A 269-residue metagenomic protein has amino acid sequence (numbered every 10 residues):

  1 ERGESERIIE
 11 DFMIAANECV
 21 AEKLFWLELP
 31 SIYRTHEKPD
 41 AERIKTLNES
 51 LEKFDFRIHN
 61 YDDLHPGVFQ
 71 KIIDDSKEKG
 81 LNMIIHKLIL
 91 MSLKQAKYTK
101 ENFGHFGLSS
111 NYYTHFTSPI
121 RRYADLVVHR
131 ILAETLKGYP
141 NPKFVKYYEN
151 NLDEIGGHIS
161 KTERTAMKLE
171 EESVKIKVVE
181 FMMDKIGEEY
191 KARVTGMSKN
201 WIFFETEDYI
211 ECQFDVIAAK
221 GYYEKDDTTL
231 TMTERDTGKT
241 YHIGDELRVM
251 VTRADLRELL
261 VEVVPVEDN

Functional and structural regions predicted by a protein language model:
E1-E224, L230-T233, D245-R253, R257 (+1 more regions): Append "with occasional cross-activation on large, charged helical scaffolds in nucleic-acid assemblies
T237-K239: Beta-strand-rich interaction surfaces with strong enrichment in secreted/lumenal proteins
E267-N269: Short peripheral tails and domain-boundary helices/loops at the edges of structured domains
